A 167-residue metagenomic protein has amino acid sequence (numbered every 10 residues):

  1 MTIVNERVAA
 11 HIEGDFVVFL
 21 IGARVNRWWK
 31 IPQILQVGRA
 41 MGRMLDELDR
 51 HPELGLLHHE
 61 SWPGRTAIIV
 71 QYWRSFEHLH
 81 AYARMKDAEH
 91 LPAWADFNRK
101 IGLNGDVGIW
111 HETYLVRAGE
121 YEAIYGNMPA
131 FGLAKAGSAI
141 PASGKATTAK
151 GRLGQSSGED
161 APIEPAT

Functional and structural regions predicted by a protein language model:
M1-T66, H78-A81, G105-T167: Short S/T/G/P-rich N-terminal loop/turn motif that feeds into the first structured element of a domain
Y72-R74: Tryptophan-centric aromatic hotspots in well-structured domains and transmembrane helices
F76-G108: An amphipathic, aromatic/His-enriched active-site/gating alpha helix that lines ligand/cofactor pockets
